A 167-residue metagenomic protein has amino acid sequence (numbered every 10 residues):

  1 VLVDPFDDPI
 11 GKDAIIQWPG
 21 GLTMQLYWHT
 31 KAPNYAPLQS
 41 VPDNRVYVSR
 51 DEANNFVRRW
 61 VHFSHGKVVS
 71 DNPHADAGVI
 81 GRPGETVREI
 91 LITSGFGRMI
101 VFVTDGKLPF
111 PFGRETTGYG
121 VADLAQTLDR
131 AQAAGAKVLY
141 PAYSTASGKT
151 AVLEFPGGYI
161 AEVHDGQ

Functional and structural regions predicted by a protein language model:
V1, K12-Q17, S40-D51, I90-L91 (+2 more regions): Vicinal oxygen chelate
V1-L2, V68, V138: Residue-level detector of beta-propeller blades
P5-W18, V46-R98, A133, S147-K149: Core segments of cupin and vicinal oxygen chelate
F6-P9, W28-T30, D105, D165: A mature extracytoplasmic/lumenal domain signature
G11-K31: Hydrophobic alpha-helical segments and helix pairs
G21-Q25, G97-I100, P109, G158-A161: Short, charged/polar, Gly/Pro-enriched secondary-structure boundary elements
Y27-H74, R114-T117, H164-Q167: N-terminal beta-strand motif that seeds the catalytic metal site of vicinal oxygen chelate
R98, T116-L124, R130-A131, Y140-S144 (+1 more regions): C-terminal functional regions that serve as terminal interaction/effector modules
